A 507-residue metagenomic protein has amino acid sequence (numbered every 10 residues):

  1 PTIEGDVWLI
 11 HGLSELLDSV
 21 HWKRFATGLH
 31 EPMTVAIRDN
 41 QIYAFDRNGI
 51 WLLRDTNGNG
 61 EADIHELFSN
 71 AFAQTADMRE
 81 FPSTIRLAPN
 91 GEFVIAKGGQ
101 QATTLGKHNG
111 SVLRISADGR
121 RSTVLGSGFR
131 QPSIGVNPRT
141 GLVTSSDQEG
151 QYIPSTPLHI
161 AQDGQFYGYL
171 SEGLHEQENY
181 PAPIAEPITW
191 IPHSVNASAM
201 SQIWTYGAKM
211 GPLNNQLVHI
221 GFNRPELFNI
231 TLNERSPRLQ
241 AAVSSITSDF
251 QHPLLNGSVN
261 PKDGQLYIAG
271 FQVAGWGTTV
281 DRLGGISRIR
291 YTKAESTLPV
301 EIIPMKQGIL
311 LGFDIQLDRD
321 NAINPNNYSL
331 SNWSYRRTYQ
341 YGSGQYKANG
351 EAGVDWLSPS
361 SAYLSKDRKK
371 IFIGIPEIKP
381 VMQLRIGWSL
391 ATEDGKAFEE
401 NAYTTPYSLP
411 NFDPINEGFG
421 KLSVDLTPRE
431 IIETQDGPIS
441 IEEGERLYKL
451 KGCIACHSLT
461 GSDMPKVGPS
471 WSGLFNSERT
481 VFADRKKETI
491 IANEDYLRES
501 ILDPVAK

Functional and structural regions predicted by a protein language model:
P1-S296, V300-M305, L310-G312, R319: Beta-propeller domains with acidic blade repeats across secreted/periplasmic ectodomains and cytosolic WD/CNH propellers
K23, E66, L113, Q307 (+9 more regions): Solvent-exposed, polar/charged alpha-helical surfaces in well-ordered, non-transmembrane soluble domains, broadly
K293-L298, D318, G387-I432: Acidic, Ser/Thr/Gly/Pro-rich low-complexity segments and short DxT(G/T)-type signature motifs
I303, Y363-D367: Blade-terminus and WD-like Trp-Asp/Gly-His loop motifs, strongest in beta-propeller folds
Q316-S361, G387-T392, E400-T404: Short, surface-exposed alpha-helix to beta-strand junction/turn motifs within ectodomains of secreted and cell-envelope
P376-V381: Surface-exposed, short loops/turns at beta-strand junctions within beta-sandwich domains
L422-K449, I490-I491: Electrostatic cytochrome c docking/interface patches
E445-R446, A455-S500: Gly/Gly-Pro-rich "capping" loops immediately C-terminal to redox-active cysteine motifs in periplasmic/lumenal
